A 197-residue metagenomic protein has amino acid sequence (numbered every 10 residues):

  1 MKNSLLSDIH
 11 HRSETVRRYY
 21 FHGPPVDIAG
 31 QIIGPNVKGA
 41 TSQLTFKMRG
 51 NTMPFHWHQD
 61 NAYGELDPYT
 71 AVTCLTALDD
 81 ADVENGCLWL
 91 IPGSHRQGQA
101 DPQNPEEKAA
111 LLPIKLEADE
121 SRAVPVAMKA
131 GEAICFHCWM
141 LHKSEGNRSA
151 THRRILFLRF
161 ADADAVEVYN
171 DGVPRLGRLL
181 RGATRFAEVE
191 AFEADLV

Functional and structural regions predicted by a protein language model:
M1-W57, Y63-E65, R181-V189: Non-heme Fe(II)-dependent double-stranded beta-helix
S42, V72, G86, R154: Change "...and in nucleic-acid phosphodiester-cleaving endonucleases..." to "...and in nucleic-acid processing enzymes
Q43, M48, Q59, T76-D80 (+1 more regions): Short, structured patches in soluble enzyme cores that scaffold and shape functional sites
F55-Q59, T76, P113-A118: Active-site glycine-rich loop that binds ribose-phosphate moieties when present
H58, E65-V83, A127-A130, C135 (+1 more regions): Short, conserved beta-strand element in jelly-roll/cupin
D60-A62, A71, K143-N147: Glycine-rich phosphate/pyrophosphate-binding beta-alpha loops
A81-E145: Double-stranded beta-helix
A133-C135, W139-V197: Non-heme Fe(II)/2-oxoglutarate
